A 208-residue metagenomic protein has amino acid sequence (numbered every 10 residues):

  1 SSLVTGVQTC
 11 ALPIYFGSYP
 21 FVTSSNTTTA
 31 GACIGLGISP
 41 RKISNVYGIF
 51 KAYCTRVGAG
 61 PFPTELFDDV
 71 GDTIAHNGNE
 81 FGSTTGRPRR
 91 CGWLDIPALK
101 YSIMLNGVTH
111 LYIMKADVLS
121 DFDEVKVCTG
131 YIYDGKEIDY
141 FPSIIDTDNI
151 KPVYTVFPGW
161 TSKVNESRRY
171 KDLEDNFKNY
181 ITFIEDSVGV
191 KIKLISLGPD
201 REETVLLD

Functional and structural regions predicted by a protein language model:
S1-C10: Single conserved hydrophobic/aromatic residue that forms the stacking wall/gate of nucleotide- or nucleobase-binding
A11-D208: Core nucleotide-handling region used for phosphoryl-transfer chemistry
